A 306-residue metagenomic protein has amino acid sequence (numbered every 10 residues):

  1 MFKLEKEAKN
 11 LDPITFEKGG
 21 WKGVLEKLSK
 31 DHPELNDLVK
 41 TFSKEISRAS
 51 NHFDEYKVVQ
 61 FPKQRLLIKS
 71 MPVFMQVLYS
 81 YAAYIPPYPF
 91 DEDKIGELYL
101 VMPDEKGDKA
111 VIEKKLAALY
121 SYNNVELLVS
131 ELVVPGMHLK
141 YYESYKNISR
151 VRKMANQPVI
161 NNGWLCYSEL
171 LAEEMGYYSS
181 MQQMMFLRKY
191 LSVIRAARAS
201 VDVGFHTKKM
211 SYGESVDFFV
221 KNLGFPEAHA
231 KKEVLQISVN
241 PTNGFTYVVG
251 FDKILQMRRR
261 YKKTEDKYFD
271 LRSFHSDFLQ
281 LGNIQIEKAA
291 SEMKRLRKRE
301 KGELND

Functional and structural regions predicted by a protein language model:
F2, K6, K18-D306: Long, His/Glu/Asp-enriched segments that create or flank divalent metal/ion-associated functional microenvironments
D12-K18: Non-catalytic structural connector segments
